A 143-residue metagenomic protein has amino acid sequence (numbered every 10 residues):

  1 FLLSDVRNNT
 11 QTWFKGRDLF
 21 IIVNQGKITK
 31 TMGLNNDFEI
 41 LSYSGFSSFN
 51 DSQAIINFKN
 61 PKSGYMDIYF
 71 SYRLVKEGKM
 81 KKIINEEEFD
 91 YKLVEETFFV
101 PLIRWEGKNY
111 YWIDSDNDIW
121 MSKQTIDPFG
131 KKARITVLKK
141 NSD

Functional and structural regions predicted by a protein language model:
F1-I22, M32-G33, E39-I40, G45-D143: Acidic, serine/threonine-rich low-complexity disordered tracts
T29: Extracytosolic and intramembrane catalytic regions of membrane-associated proteins in envelope/secretory systems
